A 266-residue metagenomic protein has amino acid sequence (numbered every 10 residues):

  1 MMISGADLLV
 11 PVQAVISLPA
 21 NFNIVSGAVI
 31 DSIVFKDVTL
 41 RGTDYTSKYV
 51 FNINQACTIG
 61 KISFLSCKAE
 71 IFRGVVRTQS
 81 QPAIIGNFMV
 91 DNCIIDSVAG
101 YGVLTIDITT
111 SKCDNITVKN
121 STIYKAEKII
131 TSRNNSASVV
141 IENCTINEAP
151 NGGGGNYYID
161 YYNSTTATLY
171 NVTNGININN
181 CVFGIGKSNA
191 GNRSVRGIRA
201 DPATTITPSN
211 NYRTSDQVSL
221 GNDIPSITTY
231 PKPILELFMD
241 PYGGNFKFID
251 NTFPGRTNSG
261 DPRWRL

Functional and structural regions predicted by a protein language model:
M2-N245, D250-T252, R263-L266: Extracellular beta-rich repeat passengers
N258-G260: Hydrophobic positions within repeat-based interaction scaffolds
